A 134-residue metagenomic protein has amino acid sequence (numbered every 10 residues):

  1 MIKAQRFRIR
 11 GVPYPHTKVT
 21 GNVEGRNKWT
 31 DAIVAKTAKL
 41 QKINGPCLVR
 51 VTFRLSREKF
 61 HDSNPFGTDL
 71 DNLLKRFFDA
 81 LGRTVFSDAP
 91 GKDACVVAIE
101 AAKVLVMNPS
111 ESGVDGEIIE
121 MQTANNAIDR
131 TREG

Functional and structural regions predicted by a protein language model:
M1-G134: Acidic, proline/glycine-enriched N-terminal capping motif
